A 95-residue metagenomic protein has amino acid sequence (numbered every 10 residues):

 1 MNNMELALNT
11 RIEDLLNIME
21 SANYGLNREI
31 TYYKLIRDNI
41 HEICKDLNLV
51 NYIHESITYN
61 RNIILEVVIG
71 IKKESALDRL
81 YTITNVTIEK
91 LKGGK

Functional and structural regions predicted by a protein language model:
N2, E89-K95: Short acidic DE-rich linear segments
N2, N9, N27-I30: Heptad-repeat register of long alpha-helical coiled-coils used for dimerization/oligomerization in large scaffolding
M4-L15, S56-T58: Short amphipathic alpha-helical heptad-repeat segments
I12, N23, I30, I36-R37 (+2 more regions): Heptad-repeat amphipathic alpha-helical coiled-coil interaction surface used for oligomerization/assembly
D14, I18, N39, I63-V67: A general alpha-helix detector
S21-Y32, C44, L49-Y52, L77: Charged, low-complexity interaction regions
N51-H54, G94-K95: Short, tandemly repeated low-complexity microdomains enriched for cysteine and small residues
I57-I88: Interfacial/linker helices and their anchor residues that mediate assembly or domain coupling
